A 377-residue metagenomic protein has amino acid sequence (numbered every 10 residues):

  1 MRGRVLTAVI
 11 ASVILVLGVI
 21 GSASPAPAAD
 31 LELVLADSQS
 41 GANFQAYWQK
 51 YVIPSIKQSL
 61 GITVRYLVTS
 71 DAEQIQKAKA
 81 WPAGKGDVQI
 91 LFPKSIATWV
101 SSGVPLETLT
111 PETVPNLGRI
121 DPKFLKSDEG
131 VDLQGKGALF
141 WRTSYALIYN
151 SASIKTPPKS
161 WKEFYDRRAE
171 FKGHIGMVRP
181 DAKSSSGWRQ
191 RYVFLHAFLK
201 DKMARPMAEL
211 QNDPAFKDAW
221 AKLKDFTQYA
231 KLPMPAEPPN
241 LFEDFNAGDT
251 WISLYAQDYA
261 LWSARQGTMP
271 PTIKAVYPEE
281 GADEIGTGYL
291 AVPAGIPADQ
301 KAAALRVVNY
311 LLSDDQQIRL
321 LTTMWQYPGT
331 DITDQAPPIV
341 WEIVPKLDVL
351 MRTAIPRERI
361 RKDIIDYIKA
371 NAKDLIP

Functional and structural regions predicted by a protein language model:
A29-V100, F242: Early extracytoplasmic/lumenal segment of secretory-pathway proteins
S38-Q49, P93-P239: Extracytoplasmic ligand-binding site segments that recognize negatively charged/polar headgroups
F44, E170-V178, Y310-D334: Periplasmic-binding protein-like
V52, S160, D218, K222 (+2 more regions): Short amphipathic alpha-helical coupling segments at ligand-binding clamshell hinges and other catalytic/signaling
S95-S101, I252-P271: A ligand-binding cleft/hinge motif common to bilobed small-molecule-binding domains
R119, T143, W220-T227, P270-A294: Periplasmic-binding protein-like
A146-S153, H196-A197, T287-D299, R319-T323: A bilobed periplasmic-binding-protein/Venus flytrap-type ligand-binding module shared by bacterial periplasmic
Q316-P377: C-terminal capping/gating helix-and-loop segments adjacent to ligand/active sites or protein-protein/ligand interfaces
